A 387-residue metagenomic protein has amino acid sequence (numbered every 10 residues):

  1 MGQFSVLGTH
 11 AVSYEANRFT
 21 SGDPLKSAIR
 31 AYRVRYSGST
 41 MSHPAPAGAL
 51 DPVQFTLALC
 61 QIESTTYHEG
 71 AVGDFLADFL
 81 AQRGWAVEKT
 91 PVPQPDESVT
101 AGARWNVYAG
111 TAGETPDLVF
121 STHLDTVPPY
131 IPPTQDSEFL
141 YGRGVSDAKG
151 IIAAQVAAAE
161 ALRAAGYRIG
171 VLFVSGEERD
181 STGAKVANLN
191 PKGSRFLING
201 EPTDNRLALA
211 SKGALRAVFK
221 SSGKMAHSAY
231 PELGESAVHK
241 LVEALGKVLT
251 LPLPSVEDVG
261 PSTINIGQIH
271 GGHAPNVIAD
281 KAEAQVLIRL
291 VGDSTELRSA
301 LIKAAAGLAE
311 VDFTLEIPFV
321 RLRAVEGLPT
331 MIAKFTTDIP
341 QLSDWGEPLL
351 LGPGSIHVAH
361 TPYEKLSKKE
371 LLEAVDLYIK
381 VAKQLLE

Functional and structural regions predicted by a protein language model:
M1-T40: N-terminal amphipathic/basic-hydrophobic helices that include classical n-h-c signal peptides and signal-anchor
A28, Y36-R143, L350: Acidic/His- and Gly-rich active-site-bordering loop/insert found across diverse amide/peptide-bond hydrolases
G38-L50, S64, Q82, P202 (+2 more regions): Metal-dependent amide/peptide-bond hydrolase catalytic core, centered on the "pita-bread" metallohydrolase fold
G70-D74, I152, R298: Short, surface-exposed alpha-helical segments at coil->helix boundaries
G102-R104, S181, F335-T336: Structural motif corresponding to alpha-helix initiation and N-cap regions
V119, L140, R195-N199, V218 (+1 more regions): Short glycine-aspartate micro-motif
F120, S137-E178, F219-S221, P231-L251 (+2 more regions): Alpha-helical metal-binding/catalytic segments enriched in His/Glu/Asp
A148-R216, V256-E257: Acidic/histidine-rich catalytic neighborhood of metal-dependent amide-processing enzymes
